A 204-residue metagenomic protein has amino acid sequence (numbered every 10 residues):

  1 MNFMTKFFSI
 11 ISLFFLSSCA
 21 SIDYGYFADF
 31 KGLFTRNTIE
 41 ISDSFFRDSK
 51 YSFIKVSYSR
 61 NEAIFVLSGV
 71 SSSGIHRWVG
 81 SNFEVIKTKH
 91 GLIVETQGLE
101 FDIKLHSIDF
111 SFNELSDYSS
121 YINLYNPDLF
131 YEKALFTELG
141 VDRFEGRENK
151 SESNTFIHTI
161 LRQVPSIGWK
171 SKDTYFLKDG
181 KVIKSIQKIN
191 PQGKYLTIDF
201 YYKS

Functional and structural regions predicted by a protein language model:
M1-M4, G180: Poly-acidic low-complexity segments
F3-L13: Sec-dependent signal peptide recognition, specifically the positively charged N-region followed immediately by
F15-S18: C-terminal motif of bacterial Sec signal peptides marking the signal peptidase cleavage site
A20-K87, L92, L115-S204: Acidic, serine/threonine-rich low-complexity disordered tracts
I103-S107: Acidic/charged, solvent-exposed loop-and-adjacent secondary-structure segments enriched in E/D, K/R, S/T, and G/P
F112: Hydrophobic, well-structured mid-protein blocks that either form specific transmembrane helices
